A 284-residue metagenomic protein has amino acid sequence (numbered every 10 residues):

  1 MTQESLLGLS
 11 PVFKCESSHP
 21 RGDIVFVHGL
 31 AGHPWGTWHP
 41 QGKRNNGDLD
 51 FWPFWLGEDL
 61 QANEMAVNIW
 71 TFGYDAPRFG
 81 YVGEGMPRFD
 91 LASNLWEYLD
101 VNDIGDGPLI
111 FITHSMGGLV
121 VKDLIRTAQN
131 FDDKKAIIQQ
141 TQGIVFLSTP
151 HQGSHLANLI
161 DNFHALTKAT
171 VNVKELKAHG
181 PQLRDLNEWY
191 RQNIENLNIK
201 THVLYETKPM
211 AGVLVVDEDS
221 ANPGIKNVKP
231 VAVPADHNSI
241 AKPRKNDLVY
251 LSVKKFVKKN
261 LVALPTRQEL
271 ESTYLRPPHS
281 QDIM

Functional and structural regions predicted by a protein language model:
M1-F13, R21, N158-K168, L251 (+1 more regions): Intrinsically disordered, low-complexity regulatory segments that flank or lie outside the structured catalytic cores
S5-A66, T71: Short, surface-exposed "cap/lid" segments of acyl-processing enzymes
S17-H19, Q61-N63, K135-Q139, I194-L197: Short, conserved loop/helix-junction motifs that constitute active-site signature segments in enzyme catalytic cores
I24, A31-G32, P77-G80, G105-G107 (+1 more regions): C-terminal catalytic-base region of ester-bond hydrolases, centering on the histidine of the charge-relay
H28, G42-R44, F79, P87-Q192: Serine-dependent carboxylesterase/thioesterase catalytic core of lipase-like alpha/beta-hydrolase/SGNH enzymes
T37-P40, Y81-E84, S154-D161, G212-E218 (+1 more regions): Short aromatic-enriched loop/helix-cap "lid" or pocket-rim segments at secondary-structure transitions that line
F72, L147-S148, H237: Alpha/beta-hydrolase-fold catalytic nucleophile elbow
